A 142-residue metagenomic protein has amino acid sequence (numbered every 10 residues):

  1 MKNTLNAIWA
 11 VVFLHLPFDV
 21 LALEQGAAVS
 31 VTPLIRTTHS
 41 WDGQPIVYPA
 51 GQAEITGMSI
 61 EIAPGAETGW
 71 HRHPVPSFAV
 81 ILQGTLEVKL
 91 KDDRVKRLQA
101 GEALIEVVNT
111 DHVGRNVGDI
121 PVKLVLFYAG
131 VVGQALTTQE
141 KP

Functional and structural regions predicted by a protein language model:
K2-W9, F13-T56, I105, Q139-P142: A short, N-terminal "cap"/entry segment at the start of jelly-roll beta-barrel domains of the cupin/DSBH fold
S30-L34, A50, T68, V88-K89 (+3 more regions): Membrane-topology and secretion signals of cell-surface/extracellular proteins
G43, I60-A66, P74, N109-V113: N-terminal post-signal-peptidase region of extra-cytosolic proteins
P49-E54, A66-F78: A short beta-loop-beta micro-motif enriched in histidine and acidic residues
E61, E87, V125-Y128: Soluble periplasmic/extracytoplasmic beta-strand elements of cell-envelope proteins
I62, D92-N109: Short acidic-glycine-tyrosine-enriched beta hairpin
H73-D92, E102: Glycine- and acidic-residue-biased ligand/ion/polar-headgroup-sensing regions
N109-Q134: Ligand-binding loop in jelly-roll beta-barrel domains
